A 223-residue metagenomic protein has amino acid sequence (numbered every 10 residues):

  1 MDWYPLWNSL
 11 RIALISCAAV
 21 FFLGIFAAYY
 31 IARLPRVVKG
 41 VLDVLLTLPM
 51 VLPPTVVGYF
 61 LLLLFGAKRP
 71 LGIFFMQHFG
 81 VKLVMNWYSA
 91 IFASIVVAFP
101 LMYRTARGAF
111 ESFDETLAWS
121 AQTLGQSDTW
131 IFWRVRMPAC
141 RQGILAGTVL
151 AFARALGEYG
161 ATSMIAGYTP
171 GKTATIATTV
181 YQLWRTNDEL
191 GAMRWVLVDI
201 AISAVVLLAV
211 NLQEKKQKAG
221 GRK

Functional and structural regions predicted by a protein language model:
M1-A18, R33-L34, V38-K39, F75 (+2 more regions): Periplasmic/extracellular loop-to-transmembrane helix junction in inner-membrane transport proteins
M1-Y4, M164-A204: Interhelical loop and adjacent transmembrane-helix boundary motif in polytopic membrane transport permeases
I15-L46, Y59-L61, A109-S112, T116-L117 (+3 more regions): Transmembrane-helix boundary motif in ABC transporter permease subunits
A18, Y103-A106, F110, D114 (+1 more regions): Transmembrane alpha-helices
V38, R107-A118, Q122-T123, V135 (+2 more regions): C-terminal transmembrane helix and the adjacent membrane-cytosol boundary/short C-terminal tail of inner/organellar
L52-G58: Transmembrane alpha-helices and adjacent helix-loop boundaries
G58-I95, A166-T169: Membrane-interfacial helix termini and adjacent extracytoplasmic/periplasmic loops of multi-pass transporters
V81-Q122, G147-T148, L208, L212: Membrane-cytosol interface at the C-terminal ends of specific transmembrane alpha-helices in multi-pass membrane
